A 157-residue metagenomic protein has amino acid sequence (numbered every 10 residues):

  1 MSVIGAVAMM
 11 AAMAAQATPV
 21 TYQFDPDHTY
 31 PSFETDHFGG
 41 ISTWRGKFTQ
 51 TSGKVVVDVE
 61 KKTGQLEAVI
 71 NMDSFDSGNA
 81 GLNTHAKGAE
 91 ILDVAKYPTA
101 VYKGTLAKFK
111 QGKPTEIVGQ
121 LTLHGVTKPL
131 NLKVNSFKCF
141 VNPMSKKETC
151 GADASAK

Functional and structural regions predicted by a protein language model:
M1-Q16: Gram-negative bacterial Sec-dependent N-terminal signal peptides
A15-K157: Low-complexity, acidic/polar, glycine-enriched regions of mature
